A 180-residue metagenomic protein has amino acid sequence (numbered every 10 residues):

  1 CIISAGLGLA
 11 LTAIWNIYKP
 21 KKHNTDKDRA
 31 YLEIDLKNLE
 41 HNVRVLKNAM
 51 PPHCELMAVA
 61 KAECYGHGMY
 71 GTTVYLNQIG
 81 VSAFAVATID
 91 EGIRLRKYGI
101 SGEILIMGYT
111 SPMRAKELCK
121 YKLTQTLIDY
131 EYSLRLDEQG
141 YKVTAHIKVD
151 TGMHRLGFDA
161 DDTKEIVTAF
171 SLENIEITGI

Functional and structural regions predicted by a protein language model:
C1-N16: Terminal signal-anchor or tail-anchor transmembrane helices that tether membrane-associated enzymes to cellular
T12-K27: Transmembrane-cytosolic junction motif
N24-D26, A30-H41, C54-G179: Active-site-proximal beta-alpha core segment in soluble small-molecule metabolic enzymes
A49: Conserved PLP-enzyme active-site core in the AAT-like
